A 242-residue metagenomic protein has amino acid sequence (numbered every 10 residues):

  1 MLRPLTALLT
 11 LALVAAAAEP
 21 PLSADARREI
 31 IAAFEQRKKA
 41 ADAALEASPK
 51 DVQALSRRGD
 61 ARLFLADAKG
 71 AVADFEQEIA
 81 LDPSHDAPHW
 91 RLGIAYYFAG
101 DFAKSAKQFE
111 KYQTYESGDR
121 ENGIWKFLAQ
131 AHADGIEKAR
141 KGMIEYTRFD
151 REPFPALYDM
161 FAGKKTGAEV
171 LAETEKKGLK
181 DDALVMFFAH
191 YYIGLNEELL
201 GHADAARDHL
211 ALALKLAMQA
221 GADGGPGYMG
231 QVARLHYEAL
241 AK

Functional and structural regions predicted by a protein language model:
A26, D60, I94, F127-A131 (+1 more regions): Residue-level recognition of tetratricopeptide repeat
A43-A44, Q77-E78, K111-Y112, Y146 (+1 more regions): Canonical positions in the second alpha-helix
P49, P83, S117-G118, T147-R151 (+2 more regions): Short coil turns that delineate tetratricopeptide repeat
F64, F98-A99, H132, L199 (+1 more regions): Register position in tetratricopeptide repeats
